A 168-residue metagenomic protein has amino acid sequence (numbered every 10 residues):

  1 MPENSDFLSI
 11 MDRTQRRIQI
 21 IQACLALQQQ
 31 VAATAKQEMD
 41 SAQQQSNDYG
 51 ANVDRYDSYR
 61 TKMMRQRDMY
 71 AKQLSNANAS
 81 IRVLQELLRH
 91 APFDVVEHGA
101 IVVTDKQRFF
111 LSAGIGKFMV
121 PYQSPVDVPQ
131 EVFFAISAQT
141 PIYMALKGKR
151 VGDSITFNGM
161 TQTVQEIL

Functional and structural regions predicted by a protein language model:
P2-H90: N-terminal intrinsically disordered, low-complexity, charge/repeat-rich segments that act as generic
Q37, N158-G159: Short coil/turn segments at secondary-structure boundaries
E86, F93, I167-L168: Sparse recognition of residues in long alpha-helices and their boundaries
H90-T156, Q162: Non-DNA-binding regulatory cores of transcription-related proteins, predominantly C-terminal effector-binding
M160-L168: Short, Lys/Arg- and Gly-enriched loop/turn segments at beta-strand edges
